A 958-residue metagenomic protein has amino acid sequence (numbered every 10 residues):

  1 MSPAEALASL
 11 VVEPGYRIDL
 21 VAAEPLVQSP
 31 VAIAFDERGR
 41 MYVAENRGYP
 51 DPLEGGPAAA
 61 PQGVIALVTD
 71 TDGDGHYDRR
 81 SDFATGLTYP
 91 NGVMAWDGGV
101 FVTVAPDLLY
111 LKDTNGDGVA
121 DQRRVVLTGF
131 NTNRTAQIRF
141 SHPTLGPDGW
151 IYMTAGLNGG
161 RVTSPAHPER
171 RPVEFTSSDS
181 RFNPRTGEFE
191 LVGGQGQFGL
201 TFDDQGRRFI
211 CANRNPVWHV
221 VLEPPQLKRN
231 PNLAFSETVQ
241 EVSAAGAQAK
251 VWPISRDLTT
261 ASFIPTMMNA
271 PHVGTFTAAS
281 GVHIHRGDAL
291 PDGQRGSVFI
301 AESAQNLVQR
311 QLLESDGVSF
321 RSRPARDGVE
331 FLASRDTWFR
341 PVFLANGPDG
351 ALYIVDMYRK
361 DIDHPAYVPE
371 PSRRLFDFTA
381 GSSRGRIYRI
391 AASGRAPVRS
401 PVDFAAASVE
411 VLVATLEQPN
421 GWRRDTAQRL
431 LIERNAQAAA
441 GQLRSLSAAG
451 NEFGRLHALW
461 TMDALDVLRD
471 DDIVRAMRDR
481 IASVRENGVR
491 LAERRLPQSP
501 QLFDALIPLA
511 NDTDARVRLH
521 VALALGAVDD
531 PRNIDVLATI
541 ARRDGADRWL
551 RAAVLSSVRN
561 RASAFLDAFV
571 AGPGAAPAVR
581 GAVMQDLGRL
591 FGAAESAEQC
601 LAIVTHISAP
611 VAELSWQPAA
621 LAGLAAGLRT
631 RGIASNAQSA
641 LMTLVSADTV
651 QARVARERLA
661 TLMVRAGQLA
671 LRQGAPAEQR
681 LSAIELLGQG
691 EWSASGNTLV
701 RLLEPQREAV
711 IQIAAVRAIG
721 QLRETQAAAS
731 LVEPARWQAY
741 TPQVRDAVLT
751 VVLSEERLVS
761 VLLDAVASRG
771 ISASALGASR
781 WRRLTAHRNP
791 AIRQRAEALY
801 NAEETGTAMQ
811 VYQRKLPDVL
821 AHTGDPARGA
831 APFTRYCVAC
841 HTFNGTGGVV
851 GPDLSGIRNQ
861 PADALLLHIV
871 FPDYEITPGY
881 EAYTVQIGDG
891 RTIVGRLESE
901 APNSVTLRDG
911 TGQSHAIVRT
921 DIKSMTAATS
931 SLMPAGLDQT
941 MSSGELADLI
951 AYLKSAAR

Functional and structural regions predicted by a protein language model:
M1-V411, W422, L430-E433, L502-F503 (+4 more regions): Beta-propeller domains with acidic blade repeats across secreted/periplasmic ectodomains and cytosolic WD/CNH propellers
V21, M41, G98-V100, A105-P106 (+9 more regions): C-terminal capping alpha-helices of c-type cytochrome domains
V119, G159-S164, T186-E188, G317-V318 (+9 more regions): Inter-heme linker and motif-flanking segments adjacent to c-type heme-binding CXXCH motifs in c-type cytochromes
F130, R286, L312, A391 (+9 more regions): Sec/Tat-exported extracytoplasmic proteins
T154, V192, D203, C211 (+18 more regions): Generic beta-strand/beta-sheet core signal
S280-G281, A351, G385-R386, T461 (+10 more regions): C-type cytochrome heme c attachment motif
D377-S383, I390-P832, V850, I857 (+2 more regions): Long, ordered, helix-rich scaffold segments
A747-L749, L753, A767-Q794, G848-S855 (+1 more regions): Axial heme c-ligation environment in periplasmic c-type cytochrome domains
